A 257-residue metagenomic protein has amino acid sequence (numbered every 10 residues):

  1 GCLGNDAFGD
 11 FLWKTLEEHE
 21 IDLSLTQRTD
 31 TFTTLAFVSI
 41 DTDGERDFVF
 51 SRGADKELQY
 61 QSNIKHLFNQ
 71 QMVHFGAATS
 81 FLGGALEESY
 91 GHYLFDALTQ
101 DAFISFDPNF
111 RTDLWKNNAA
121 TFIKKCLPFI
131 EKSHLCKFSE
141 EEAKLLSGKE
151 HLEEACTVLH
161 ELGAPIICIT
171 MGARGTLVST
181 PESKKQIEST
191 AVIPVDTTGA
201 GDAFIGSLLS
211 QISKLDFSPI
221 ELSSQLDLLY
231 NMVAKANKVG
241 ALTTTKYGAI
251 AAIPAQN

Functional and structural regions predicted by a protein language model:
G1-A77: Conserved N-terminal subdomain of the carbohydrate kinase-like
F11, A36, L114, L145-L146 (+2 more regions): Phosphate- and divalent-cation-binding pockets in alpha/beta enzyme and binding domains that engage nucleotide-derived
E20, R52-Q61, K116-T121, K149 (+1 more regions): Short gly/ser/thr-rich secondary-structure transition/capping motifs
N63-I64, C126, P194: Acidic, amphipathic alpha-helical patches
H74-F75, F138, I169: Redox-cofactor binding/interface segments in oxidoreductases and associated redox assembly factors
A78-T157, A164, R174-G175: Conserved beta-alpha-beta core of the PfkB/ribokinase-like small-molecule kinase fold
F95, E150-N257: Conserved phosphate-binding/catalytic region of the ribokinase-like
